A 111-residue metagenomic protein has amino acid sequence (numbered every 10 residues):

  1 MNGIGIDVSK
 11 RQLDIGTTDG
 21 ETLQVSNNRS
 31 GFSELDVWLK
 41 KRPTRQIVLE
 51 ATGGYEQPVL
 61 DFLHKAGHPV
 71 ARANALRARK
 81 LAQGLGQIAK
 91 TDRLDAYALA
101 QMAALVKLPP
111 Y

Functional and structural regions predicted by a protein language model:
M1-Y111: Phosphate- and other anionic-substrate recognition elements at nucleic-acid/protein interfaces
